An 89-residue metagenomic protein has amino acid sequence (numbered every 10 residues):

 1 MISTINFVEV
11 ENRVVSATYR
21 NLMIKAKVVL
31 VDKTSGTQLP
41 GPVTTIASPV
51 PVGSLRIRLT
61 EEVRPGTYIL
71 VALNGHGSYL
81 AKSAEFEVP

Functional and structural regions predicted by a protein language model:
M1-V28, S35, P65, S78-P89: Beta-strand/beta-sandwich contexts
D32-K33, N74: Acidic surface patches and DE-rich sequence motifs
T37-V50: Solvent-exposed serine/threonine-rich low-complexity stretches and specific carbohydrate-binding patches
I46, I57, A84-V88: Generic detection of short hydrophobic beta-strand segments and adjacent strand-loop junctions
P51-I57: Short strand-edge motifs at loop-to-beta-strand transitions and within beta-strands of extracellular beta-rich domains
L59-T67: Surface-exposed, short loops/turns at beta-strand junctions within beta-sandwich domains
I69-L73: Extracellular recognition modules
